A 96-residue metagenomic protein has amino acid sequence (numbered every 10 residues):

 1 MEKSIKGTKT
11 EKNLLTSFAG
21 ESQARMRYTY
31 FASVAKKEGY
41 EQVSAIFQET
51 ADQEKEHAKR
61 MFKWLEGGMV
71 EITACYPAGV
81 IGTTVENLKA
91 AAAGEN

Functional and structural regions predicted by a protein language model:
M1-N96: Non-heme di-metal
